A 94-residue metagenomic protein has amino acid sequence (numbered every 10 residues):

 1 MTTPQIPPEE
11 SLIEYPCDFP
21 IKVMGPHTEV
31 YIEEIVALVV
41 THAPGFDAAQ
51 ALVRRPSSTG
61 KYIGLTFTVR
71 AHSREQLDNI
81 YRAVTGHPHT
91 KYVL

Functional and structural regions predicted by a protein language model:
M1-G64, T68-L94: Long, contiguous binding/interaction regions
